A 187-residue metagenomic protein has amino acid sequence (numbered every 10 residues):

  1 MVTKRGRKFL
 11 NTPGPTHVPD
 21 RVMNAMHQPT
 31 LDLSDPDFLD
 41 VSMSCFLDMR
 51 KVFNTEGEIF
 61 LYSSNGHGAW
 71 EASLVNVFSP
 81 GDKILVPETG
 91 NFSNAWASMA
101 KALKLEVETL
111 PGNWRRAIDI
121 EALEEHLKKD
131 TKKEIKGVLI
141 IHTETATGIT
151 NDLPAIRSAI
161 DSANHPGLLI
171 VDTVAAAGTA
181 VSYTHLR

Functional and structural regions predicted by a protein language model:
M1-R5: Basic/polar N-terminal segments that are highly enriched at the extreme N-terminus, encompassing both cleavable
R7-S63, H67: A glycine-/small-polar-enriched, mobile loop at the entrance of the PLP active site in fold-type I
L10-T12, F60-S63, V86, T109-L110 (+2 more regions): General beta-strand structural signal in soluble alpha/beta enzymes
E56-L85, T89-A97: Conserved beta-loop-alpha segment that forms the PLP phosphate-binding cup at the N-terminus of a helix
A95-E106: Active-site-proximal loop->helix
P111-R116: Short beta->alpha junction loops
I118-A177: Active-site phosphate-binding strand-loop segment of PLP-dependent enzymes
T184-H185: Conserved small/polar residues in nucleotide/adenosyl-binding loops
